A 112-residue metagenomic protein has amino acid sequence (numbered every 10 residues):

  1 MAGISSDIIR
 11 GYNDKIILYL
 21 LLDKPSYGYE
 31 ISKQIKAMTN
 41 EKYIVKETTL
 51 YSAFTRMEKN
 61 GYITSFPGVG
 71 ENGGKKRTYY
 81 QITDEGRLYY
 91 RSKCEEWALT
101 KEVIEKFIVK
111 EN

Functional and structural regions predicted by a protein language model:
M1-S6: Short, Lys/Arg-enriched N-terminal segment that forms or immediately precedes the first helix of a structured domain
D7-T49: N-terminal helix-turn-helix DNA-binding core of bacterial DNA-binding proteins
I9, I35, T55, G70-N72: Short secondary-structure boundary/capping segments
L50-M57: Basic amphipathic alpha-helical segments that dock to polyanions
E58-K75: Beta-hairpin "wing" of winged helix-turn-helix
I82-G86: Accessory beta->alpha helical hairpin/"wing" motif in late/C-terminal subdomains of nucleic-acid enzymes
R87-N112: Amphipathic alpha-helical dimerization/coiled-coil segments that flank or bridge DNA-binding/regulatory modules
